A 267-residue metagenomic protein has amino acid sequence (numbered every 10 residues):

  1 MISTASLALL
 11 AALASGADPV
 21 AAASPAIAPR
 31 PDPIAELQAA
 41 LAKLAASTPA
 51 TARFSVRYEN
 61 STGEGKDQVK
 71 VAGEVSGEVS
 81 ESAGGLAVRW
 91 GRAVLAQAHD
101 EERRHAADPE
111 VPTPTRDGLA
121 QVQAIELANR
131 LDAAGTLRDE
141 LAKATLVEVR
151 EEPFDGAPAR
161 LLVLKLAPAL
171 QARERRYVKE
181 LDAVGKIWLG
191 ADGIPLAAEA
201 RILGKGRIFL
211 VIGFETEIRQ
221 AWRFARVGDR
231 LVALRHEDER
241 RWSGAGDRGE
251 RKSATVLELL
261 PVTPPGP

Functional and structural regions predicted by a protein language model:
M1-D18: Sec-dependent N-terminal signal peptides
A8-A11, V88-W90, V227-V232: Extended interaction regions within the primary functional domain
A23-D182, I202-F214, E250-P267: Structured extracytoplasmic
S76-E78, V184-W188, A221-R223: Short, surface-exposed charged micro-motifs
L181-L203, L231-E237: Extended soluble regions of mature proteins
R201-T255: Short aromatic loop motif centered on NTY/YTY
